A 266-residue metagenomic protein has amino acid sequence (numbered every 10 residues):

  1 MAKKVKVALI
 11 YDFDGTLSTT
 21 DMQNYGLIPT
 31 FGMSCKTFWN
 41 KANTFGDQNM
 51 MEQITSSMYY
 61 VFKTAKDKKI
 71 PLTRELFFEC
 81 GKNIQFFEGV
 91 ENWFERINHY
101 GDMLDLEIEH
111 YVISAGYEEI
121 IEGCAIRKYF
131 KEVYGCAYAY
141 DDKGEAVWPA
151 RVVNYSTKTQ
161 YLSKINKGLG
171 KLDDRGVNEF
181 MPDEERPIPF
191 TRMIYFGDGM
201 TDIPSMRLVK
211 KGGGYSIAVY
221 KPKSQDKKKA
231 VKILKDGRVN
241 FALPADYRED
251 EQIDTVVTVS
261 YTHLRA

Functional and structural regions predicted by a protein language model:
A2-D142, V239-N240: Alpha-helical substrate-recognition element adjacent to the catalytic core
Y25, Y140, Y155, Q160 (+4 more regions): Acidic, low-complexity intrinsically disordered regions
V61, E145-D174: Low-complexity, serine/threonine/proline-enriched polar segments
V112-A115, R192-K235: Acidic, Mg2+-coordinating phosphoryl-transfer loop and its flanking beta/alpha structural elements, shared across
D141-W148, Q225-I233, E251-T255: Short, charged, surface-exposed secondary-structure boundary motifs
L162-M200: Conserved Lys-Pro-Asp/Glu-containing loop-to-beta segment of HAD-superfamily phosphomonoesterases, centered on
F241-R248: Short acidic-hydrophobic, aromatic-tinged amphipathic segments that line or gate anion-handling sites
T262-A266: Conserved small/polar residues in nucleotide/adenosyl-binding loops
